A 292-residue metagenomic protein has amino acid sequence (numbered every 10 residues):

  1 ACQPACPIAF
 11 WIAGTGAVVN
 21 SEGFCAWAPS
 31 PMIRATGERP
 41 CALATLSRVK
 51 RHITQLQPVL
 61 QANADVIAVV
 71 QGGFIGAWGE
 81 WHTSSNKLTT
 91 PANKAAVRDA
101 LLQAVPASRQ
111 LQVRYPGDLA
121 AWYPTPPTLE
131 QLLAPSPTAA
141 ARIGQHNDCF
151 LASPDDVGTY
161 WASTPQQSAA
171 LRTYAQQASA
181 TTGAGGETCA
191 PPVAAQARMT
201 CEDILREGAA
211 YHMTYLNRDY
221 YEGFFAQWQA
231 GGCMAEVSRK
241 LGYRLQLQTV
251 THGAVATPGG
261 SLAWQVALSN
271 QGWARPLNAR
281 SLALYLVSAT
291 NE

Functional and structural regions predicted by a protein language model:
A1-R48, Q71-W78: Substrate-binding cleft and catalytic face of glycoside hydrolase catalytic domains, especially the flexible beta-alpha
N20-A28, P40-V69, A92-A104: An active-site-proximal structural segment forming one wall of the substrate-binding cleft that immediately precedes
V69-E222: Catalytic-core regions of glycoside hydrolase
T200-H252: Catalytic cores of secreted or luminal carbohydrate-active enzymes
G260-W264: Structural beta-strand segments of beta-rich domains
L268-R275: Short amphipathic, basic-aromatic surface patches that mediate peripheral association with negatively charged
R275-A283: Short coil-to-beta strand junction motifs in C2/discoidin
L286-E292: Change "in extracellular beta-sheet-rich domains … of secreted and cell-surface proteins" to "in beta-sheet-rich domains
